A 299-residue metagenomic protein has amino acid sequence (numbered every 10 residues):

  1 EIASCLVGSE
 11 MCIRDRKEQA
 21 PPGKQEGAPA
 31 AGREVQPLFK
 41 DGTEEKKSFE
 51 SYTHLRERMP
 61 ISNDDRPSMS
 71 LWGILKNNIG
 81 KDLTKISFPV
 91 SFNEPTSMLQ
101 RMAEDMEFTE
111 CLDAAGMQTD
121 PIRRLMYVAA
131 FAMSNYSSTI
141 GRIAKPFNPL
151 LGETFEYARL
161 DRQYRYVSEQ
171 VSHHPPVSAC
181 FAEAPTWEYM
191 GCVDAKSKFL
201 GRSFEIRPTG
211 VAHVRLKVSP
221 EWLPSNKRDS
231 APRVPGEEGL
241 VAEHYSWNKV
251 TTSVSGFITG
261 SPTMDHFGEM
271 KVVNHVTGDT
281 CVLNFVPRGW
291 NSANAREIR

Functional and structural regions predicted by a protein language model:
E1-D15: Single conserved hydrophobic/aromatic residue that forms the stacking wall/gate of nucleotide- or nucleobase-binding
I2, L240-E243, D279-C281: Short beta-strand segments
R14-A31: Intrinsically disordered, low-complexity Ser/Thr-rich segments densely containing proline-directed motifs
G27-M126, T139-I143, E156: Hydrophobic, conserved cores of late-appearing folded domains
K81, E107, Y127-V273: Long, charge-patterned amphipathic interaction tracts in eukaryotic proteins
I258-R299: Contiguous terminal or domain-adjacent regions that often encompass a lipid-handling module or interaction segment
